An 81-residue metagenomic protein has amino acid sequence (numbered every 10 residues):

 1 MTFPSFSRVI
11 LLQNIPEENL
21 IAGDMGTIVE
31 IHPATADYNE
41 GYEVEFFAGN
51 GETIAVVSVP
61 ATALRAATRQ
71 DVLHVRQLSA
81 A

Functional and structural regions predicted by a protein language model:
F3-A80: Basic/aromatic-rich interaction segments and small domains that mediate binding to polyanionic partners
